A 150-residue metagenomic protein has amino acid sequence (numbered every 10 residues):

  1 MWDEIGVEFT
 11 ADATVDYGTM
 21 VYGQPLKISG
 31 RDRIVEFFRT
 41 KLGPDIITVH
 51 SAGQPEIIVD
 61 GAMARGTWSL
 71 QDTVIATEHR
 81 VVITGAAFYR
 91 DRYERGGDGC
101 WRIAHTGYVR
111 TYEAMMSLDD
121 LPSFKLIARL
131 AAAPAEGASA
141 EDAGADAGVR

Functional and structural regions predicted by a protein language model:
E4-L70: A solvent-exposed, acidic/Ser-Thr-rich amphipathic alpha-helical stretch
G43-R150: A beta-strand edge to alpha-helix "cap/lid" segment located at domain peripheries
